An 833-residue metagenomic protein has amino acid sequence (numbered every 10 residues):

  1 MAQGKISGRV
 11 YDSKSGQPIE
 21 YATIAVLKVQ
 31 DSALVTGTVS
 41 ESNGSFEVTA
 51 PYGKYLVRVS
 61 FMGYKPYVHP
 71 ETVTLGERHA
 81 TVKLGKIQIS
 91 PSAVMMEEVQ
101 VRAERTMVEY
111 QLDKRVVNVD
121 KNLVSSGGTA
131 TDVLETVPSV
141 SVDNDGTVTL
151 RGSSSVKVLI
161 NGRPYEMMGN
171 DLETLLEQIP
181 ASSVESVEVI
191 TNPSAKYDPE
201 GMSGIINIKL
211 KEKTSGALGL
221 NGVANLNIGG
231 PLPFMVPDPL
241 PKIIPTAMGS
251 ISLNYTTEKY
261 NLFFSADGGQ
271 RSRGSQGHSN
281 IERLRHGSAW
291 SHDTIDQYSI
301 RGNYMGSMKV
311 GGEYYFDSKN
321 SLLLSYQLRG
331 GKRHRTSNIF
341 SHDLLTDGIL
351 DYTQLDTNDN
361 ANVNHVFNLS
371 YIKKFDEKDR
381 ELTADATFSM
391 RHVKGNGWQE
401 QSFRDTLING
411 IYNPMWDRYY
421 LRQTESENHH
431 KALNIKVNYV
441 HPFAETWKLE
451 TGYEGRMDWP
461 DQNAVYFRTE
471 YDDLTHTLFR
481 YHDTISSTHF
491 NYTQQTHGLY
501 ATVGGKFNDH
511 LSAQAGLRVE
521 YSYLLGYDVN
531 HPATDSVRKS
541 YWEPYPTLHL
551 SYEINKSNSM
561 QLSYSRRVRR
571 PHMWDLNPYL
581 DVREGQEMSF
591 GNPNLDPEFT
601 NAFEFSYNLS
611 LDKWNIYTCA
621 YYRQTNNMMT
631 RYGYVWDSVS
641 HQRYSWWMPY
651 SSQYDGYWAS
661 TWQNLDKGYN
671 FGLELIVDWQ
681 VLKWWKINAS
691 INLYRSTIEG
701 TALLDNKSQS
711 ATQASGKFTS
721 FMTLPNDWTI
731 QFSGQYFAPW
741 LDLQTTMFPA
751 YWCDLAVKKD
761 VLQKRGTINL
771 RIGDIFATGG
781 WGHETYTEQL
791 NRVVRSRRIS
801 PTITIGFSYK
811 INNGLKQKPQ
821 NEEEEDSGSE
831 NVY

Functional and structural regions predicted by a protein language model:
A2, K65, L75, T81 (+18 more regions): Membrane-proximal, glycine/serine-rich, low-complexity loop/turn segments characteristic of large bacterial
K14-V29, Y52, Y110: Short, ordered, surface-exposed loop/turn motifs in non-cytosolic proteins
L27-A33, L56-T74: A short, solvent-exposed loop/turn motif at the edges and junctions of modular extracellular/periplasmic domains
V29-S45: Short, acidic Ser/Thr/Gly-rich low-complexity loop/linker segments typical of extracellular and cell-surface proteins
G274-T294, D343-Y352, Q401-L421, W459-S487 (+4 more regions): Surface-exposed loop/turn segments flanking beta-strands in extracellular/periplasmic regions
R422, K448-N555, A702-L703, K707: Signature of Gram-negative outer-membrane beta-barrel scaffolds
A432-N434, R480-T488, N592, D596 (+4 more regions): Outer membrane beta-barrel strand-and-loop segments of large Gram-negative receptors, especially TonB-dependent
Y523, K556-A602, Y622-Y654, W740 (+1 more regions): Surface-exposed extracellular loop regions of Gram-negative outer-membrane beta-barrel proteins, predominantly
